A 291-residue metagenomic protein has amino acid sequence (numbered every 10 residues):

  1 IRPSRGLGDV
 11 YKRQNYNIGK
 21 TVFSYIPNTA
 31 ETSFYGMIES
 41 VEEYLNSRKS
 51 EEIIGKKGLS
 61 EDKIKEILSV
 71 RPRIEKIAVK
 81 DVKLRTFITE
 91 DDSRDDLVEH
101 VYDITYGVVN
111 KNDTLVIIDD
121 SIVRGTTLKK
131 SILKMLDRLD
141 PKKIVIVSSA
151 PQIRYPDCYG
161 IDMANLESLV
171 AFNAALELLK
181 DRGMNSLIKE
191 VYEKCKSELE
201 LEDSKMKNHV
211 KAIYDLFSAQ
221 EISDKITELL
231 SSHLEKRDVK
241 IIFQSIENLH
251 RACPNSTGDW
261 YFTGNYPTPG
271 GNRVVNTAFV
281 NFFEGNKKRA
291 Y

Functional and structural regions predicted by a protein language model:
I1-Y11: Single conserved hydrophobic/aromatic residue that forms the stacking wall/gate of nucleotide- or nucleobase-binding
R5, Y25-S33, S93, L97 (+3 more regions): Catalytic cores of large soluble enzymes that bind and process phosphate-bearing ligands
D9-S40, Y44-K57, I146: Phosphate-binding active sites in nucleotide-utilizing proteins
I18-K20, N112-T114, K142: Short coil/turn segments at beta-strand junctions that form active-site/ligand-binding loops
F23, A30-M37, I74, K83 (+2 more regions): Extended, hydrophobic alpha-helical segments in both membrane/secreted and soluble proteins
S24-P27, S40, Y44, E75-K80 (+5 more regions): Generic beta-strand/beta-sheet core signal
K57-V70, I77-D92, D96, Y106-V109 (+1 more regions): PRPP-dependent phosphoribosyltransferase catalytic core
